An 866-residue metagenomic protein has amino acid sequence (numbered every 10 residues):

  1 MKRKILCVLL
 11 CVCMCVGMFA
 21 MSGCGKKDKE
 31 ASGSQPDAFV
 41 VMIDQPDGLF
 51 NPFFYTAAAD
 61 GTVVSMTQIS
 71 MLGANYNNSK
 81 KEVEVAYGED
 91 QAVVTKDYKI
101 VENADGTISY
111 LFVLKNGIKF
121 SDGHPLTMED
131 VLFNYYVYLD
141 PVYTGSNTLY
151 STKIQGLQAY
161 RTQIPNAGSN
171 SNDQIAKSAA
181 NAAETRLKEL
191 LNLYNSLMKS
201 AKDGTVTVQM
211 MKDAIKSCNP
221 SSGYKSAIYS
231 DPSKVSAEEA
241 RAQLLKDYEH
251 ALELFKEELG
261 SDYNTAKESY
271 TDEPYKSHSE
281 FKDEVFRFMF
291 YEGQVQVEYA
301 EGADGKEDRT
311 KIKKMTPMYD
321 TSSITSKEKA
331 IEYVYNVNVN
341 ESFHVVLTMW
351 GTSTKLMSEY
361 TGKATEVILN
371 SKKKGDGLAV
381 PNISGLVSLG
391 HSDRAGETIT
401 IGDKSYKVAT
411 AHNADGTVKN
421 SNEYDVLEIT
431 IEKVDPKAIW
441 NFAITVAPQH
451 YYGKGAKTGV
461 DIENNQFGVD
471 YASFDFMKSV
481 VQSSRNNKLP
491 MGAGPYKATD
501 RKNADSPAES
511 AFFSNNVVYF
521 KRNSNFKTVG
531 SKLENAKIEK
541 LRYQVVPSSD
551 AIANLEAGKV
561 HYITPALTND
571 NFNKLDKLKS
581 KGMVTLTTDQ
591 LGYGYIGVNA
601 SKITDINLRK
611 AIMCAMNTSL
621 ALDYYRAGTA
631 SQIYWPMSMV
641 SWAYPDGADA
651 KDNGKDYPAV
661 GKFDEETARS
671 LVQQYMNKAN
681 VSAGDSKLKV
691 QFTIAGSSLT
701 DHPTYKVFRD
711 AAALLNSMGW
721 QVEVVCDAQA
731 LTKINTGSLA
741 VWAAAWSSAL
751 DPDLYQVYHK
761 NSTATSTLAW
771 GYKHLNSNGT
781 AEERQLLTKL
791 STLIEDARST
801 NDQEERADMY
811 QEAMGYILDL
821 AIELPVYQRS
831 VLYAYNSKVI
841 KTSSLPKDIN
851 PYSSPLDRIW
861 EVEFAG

Functional and structural regions predicted by a protein language model:
M42-D105, V113, M491: N-terminal lobe/hinge region of extracytoplasmic solute-binding protein
D44, F54, T144, T148 (+5 more regions): Local pocket/hinge segments that shape ligand/substrate recognition
A58-V63, D435-P436, A447-H450, A615-A650 (+3 more regions): Detector for C-terminal structural segments
Y76, K433-D435, A443-A536, K540: Gly/Pro-rich hinge or "lid" segments in bacterial periplasmic/extracellular proteins
G123-P125, D130, S549-H561, N607 (+2 more regions): Short helices/loops that flank or line small-molecule/ion binding pockets
T144, N172-Q174, A179-A182, N192-D247 (+12 more regions): Extracytoplasmic/peripheral linker and loop segments enriched in polar/acidic and small residues with frequent Thr/Pro
K497-R522, T604-A713, S717, Q721 (+2 more regions): Append "and occasionally in soluble cytosolic enzymes with long acidic Gly/Pro-rich linkers
N525-K574: Ligand-site clamp/hinge motif
